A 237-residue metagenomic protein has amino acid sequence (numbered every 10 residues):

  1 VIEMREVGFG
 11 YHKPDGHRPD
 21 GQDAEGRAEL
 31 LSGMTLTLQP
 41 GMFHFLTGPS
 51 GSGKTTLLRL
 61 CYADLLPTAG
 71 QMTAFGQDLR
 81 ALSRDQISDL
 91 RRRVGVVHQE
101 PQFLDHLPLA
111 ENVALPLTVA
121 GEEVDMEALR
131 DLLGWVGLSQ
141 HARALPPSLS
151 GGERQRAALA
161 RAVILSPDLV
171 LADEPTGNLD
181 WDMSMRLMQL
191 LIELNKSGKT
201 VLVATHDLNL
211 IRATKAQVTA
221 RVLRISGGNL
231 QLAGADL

Functional and structural regions predicted by a protein language model:
H12-P14, L107, A114-E127, W135-V136: ABC-type ATPase nucleotide-binding domains, specifically the catalytic core motifs of the NBD
Y62: Helix-to-loop junction immediately C-terminal to a conserved catalytic motif
G70-D78: Conserved ABC transporter NBD signature motif
L79-G95, L194: ABC ATPase NBD coupling module
A144-P147, L165, S197: Conserved signature/switch motifs of ABC ATPase nucleotide-binding domains
L145-L149, E153-Q155: Conserved ABC ATPase signature
V170-D173: Catalytic Walker B motif of ABC-type/P-loop ATPase nucleotide-binding domains
